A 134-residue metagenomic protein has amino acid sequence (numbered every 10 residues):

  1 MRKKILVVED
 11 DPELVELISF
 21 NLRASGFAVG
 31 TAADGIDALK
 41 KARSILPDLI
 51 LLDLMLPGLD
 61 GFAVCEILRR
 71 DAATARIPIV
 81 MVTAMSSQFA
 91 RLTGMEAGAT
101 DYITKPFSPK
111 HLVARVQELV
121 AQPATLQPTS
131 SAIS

Functional and structural regions predicted by a protein language model:
E9: Conserved acidic carboxylate
E13-A24: Charged docking surfaces used in two-component/phosphorelay signaling
V15, P57, A75, S87 (+1 more regions): The feature encodes the CheY-like receiver
T31-L49: Acidic, metal-coordinating helix/loop segments flanking the phosphotransfer/catalytic sites of two-component signaling
D53, T83: Active-site residues of response regulator receiver
F107-Q117: C-terminal output helix
